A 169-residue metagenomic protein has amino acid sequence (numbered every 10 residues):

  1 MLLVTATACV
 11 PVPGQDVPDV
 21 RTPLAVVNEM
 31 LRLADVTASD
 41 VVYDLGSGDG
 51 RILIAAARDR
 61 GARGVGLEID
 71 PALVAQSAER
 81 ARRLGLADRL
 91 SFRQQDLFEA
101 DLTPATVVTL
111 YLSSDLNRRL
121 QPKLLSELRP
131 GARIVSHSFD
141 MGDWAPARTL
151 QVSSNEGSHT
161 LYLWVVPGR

Functional and structural regions predicted by a protein language model:
A6-D40: S-adenosyl-L-methionine
S39-G48: Conserved class I S-adenosyl-L-methionine
G50-I54: Glycine-rich SAM-binding Motif I of class I
R63-E68: Conserved SAM-binding motif I beta-strand of class I
V74-P104: S-adenosyl-L-methionine
T103-R119: A short SAM/SAH-binding and catalytic strip from SAM-dependent methyltransferases
D115-R169: C-terminal substrate-binding/active-site "lid" region of AdoMet-derived donor-dependent transferases
